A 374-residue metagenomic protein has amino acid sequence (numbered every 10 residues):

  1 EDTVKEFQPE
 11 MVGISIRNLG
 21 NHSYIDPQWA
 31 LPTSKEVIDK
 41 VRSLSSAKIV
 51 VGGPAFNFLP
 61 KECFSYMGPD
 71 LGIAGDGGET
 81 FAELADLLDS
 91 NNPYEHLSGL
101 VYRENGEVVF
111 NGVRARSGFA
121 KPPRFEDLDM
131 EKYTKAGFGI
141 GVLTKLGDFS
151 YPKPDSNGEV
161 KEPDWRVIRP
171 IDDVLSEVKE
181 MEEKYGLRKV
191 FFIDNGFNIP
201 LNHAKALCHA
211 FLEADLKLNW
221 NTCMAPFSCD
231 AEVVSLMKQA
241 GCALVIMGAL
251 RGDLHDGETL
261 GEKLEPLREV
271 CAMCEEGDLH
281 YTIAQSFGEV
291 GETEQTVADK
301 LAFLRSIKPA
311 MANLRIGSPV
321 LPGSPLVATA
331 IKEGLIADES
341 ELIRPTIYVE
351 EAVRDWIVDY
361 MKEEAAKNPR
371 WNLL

Functional and structural regions predicted by a protein language model:
E1-K179, K184-G186: Acidic, low-complexity intrinsically disordered segments
G13-I16, G77, V234-D253, A312-P319: Non-cysteine beta-strand/loop elements that form the S-adenosyl-L-methionine
P27-E36, K205-A206, G261-P266, T296-K300: Charged helix-capping and loop-helix junction motifs
G53, N195-P200, A225-P226, G288 (+1 more regions): Short, solvent-exposed turn/loop segments enriched in Gly/Ser/Thr/Pro and often Arg
P60-M67, V233, V290-S306: Catalytic cores of alpha/beta
G99-E104, V108, T134-G139, H280 (+1 more regions): C-terminal accessory regions of radical SAM enzymes
V113-A115, P122, A204, V233 (+1 more regions): Short aromatic-enriched loop/helix-cap "lid" or pocket-rim segments at secondary-structure transitions that line
K121-Y281, F287, A302: Radical SAM [4Fe-4S] cluster-binding motif and immediate context
